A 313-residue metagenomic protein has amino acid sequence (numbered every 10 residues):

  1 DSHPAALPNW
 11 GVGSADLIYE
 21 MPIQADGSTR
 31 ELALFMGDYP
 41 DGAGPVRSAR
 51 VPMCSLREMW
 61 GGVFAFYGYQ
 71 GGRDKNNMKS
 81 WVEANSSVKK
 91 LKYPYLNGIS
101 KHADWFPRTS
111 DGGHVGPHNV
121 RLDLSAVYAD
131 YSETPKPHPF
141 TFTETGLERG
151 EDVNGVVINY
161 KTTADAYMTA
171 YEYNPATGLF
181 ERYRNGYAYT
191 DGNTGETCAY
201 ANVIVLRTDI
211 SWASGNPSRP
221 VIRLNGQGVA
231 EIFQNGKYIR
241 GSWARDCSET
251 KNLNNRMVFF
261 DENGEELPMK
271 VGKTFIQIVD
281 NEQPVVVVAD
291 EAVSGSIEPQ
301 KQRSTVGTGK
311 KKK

Functional and structural regions predicted by a protein language model:
D1-Y19, Q24-K312: A surface/extracellular/periplasmic glyco- and lipid-processing/surface-interacting theme
